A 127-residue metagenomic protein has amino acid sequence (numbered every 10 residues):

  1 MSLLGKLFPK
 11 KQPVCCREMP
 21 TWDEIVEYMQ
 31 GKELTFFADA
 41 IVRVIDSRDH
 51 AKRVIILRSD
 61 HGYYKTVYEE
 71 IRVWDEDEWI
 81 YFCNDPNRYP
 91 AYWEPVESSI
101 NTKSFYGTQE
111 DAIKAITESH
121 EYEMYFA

Functional and structural regions predicted by a protein language model:
S2-R53: Negatively charged, low-complexity tracts enriched in Asp/Glu with abundant Ser/Thr
L4-L7, I71-R72, W79, S119 (+1 more regions): A structural signal for the main folded, soluble domain(s) of proteins
A51-K52, D77, T102, E121-E123: Short glycine-aromatic motifs
I56-L57, Y106: Short, exposed beta-strand/loop patches in secreted or surface proteins that constitute
R58-P90: A short, structured beta-strand/loop element
I80-D111: A short, exposed loop/beta-hairpin motif centered on an aromatic-Gly-Thr core
A112-A127: Low-complexity intrinsically disordered segments
